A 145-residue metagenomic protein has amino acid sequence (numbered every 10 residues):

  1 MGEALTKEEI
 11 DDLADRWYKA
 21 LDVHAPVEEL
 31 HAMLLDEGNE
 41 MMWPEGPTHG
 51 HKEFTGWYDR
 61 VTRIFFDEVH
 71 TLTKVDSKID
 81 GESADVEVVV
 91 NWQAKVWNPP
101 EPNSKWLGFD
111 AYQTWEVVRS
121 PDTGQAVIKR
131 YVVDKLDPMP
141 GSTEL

Functional and structural regions predicted by a protein language model:
M1-E37: Short, low-complexity N-terminal intrinsically disordered segments enriched in polar/charged residues
E9, F65-D67, L72-K74, Q125-V133: A broad structural signal for short, well-ordered beta-strand segments within beta-sheet-rich domains
V27-G81: A solvent-exposed, acidic/Ser-Thr-rich amphipathic alpha-helical stretch
L34, V90-A94, V132-K135: Short beta-strand segments enriched in hydrophobic/aromatic residues within well-folded beta-rich domains
W43, V88-V90, R130: Residue-level recognition of conserved beta-strand positions in structured domain cores
R63-D67, W92-L107, D137-S142: Short, cysteine-centered beta-strand-loop-beta hairpins and adjacent loop/turn segments enriched in charged/polar
D80-W97, A111: A short hydrophobic beta-strand element
D85, K105-L145: Short beta-strand edge/turn micro-motifs at domain boundaries
